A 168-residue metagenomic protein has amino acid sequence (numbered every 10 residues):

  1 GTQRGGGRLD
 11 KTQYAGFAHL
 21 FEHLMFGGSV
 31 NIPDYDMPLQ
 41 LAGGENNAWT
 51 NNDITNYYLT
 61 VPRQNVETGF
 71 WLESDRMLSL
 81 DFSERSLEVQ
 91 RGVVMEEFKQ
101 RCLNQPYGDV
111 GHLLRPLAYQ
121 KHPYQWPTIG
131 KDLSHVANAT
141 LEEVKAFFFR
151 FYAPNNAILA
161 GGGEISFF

Functional and structural regions predicted by a protein language model:
G1-T60, W126-I129: M16/MPP (pitrilysin/insulinase) zinc-metallopeptidase core fold and M16-derived inactive scaffolds
G5-L9, S79, F167: Short beta-strands and strand-coil junctions in structured, solvent-facing domains, enriched
T12-Q13, F17, D34, L41 (+5 more regions): Extracytoplasmic
L24, G28-S29, G69, R101-P154: Scaffold signal of the M16-like zinc-metallopeptidase fold and its non-catalytic homologs
G27-S29, T60-V93: M16/insulysin-pitrilysin zinc metalloprotease superfamily fold
N52-L59, V89-E97, D109-G111, Y119-P123: Short, structured secondary-structure elements that scaffold catalytic or ligand/cofactor-binding regions
I54-Y58, M95, G130-L133, I158-S166: Conserved short loop/turn motifs at secondary-structure junctions
